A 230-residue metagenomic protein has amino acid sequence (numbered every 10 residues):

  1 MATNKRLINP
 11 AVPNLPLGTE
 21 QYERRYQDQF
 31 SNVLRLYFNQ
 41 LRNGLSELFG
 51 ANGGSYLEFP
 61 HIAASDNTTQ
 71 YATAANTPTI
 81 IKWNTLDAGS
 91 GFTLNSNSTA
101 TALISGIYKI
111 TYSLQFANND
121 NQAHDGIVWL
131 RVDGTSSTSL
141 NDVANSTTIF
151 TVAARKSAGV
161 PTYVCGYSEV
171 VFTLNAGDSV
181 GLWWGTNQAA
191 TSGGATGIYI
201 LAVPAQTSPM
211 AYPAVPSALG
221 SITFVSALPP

Functional and structural regions predicted by a protein language model:
A2-N4, Q27, S31, R35 (+1 more regions): Extracellular jelly-roll beta-sandwich "head" domains, especially the C-terminal globular C1q domain
R6-G18: Long, low-complexity or tandemly repetitive, helically biased scaffold regions used for multimeric assembly/adhesion
P16, E20, V160-P161: Hydrophobic alpha-helical segments, principally membrane-spanning helices and signal/leader peptides
Q21-R25: Charged, low-complexity interaction regions
